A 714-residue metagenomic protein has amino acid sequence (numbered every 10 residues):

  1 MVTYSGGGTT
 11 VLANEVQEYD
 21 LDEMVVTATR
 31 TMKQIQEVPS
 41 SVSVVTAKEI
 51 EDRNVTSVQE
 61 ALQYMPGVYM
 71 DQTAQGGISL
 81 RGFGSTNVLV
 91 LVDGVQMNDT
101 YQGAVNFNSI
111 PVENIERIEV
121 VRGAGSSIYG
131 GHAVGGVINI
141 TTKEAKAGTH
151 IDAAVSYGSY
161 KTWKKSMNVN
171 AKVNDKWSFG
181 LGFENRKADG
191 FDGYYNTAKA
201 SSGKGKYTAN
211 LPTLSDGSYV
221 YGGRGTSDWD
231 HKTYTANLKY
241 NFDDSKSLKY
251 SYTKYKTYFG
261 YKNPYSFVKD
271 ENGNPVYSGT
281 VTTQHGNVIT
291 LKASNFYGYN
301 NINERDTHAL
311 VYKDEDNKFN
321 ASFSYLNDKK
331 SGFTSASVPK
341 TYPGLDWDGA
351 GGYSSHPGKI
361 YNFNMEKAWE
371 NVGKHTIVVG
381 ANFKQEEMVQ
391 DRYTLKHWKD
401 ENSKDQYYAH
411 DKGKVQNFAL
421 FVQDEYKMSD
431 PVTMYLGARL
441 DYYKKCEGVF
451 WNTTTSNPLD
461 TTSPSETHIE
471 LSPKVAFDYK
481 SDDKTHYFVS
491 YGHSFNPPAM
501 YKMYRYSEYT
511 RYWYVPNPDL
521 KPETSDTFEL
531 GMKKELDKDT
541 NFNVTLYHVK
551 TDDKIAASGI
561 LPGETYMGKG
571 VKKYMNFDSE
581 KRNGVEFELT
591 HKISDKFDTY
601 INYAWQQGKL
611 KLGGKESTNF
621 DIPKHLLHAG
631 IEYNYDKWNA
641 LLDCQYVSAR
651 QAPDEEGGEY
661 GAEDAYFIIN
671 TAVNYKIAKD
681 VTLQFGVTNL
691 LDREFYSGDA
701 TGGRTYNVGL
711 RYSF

Functional and structural regions predicted by a protein language model:
Q59-Q96, E116: Extracytoplasmic beta-strand/coil segments of soluble accessory domains associated with Gram-negative outer-membrane
V95-R122: Short acidic/polar hinge/loop motifs at secondary-structure boundaries that mediate gating or recognition
D99-Y101, E113-E116, S127-N139, K143-T197 (+1 more regions): Outer-membrane beta-barrel translocator/receptor signature
Y157-K187, A198-G260, E304-V311, N371: Transmembrane beta-barrel wall of Gram-negative outer-membrane proteins
K239-K256, F296-T455, T462, K480 (+4 more regions): Face-selective signature of the C-terminal outer-membrane beta-barrel domain
A293-T307, V311-E315, H356, A409-N417 (+6 more regions): Outer-membrane beta-barrel signature, preferentially recognizing the C-terminal barrel domain of Gram-negative
E387-K396, D400, K444-N457, S465 (+6 more regions): Surface-exposed extracellular loop regions of Gram-negative outer-membrane beta-barrel proteins, predominantly
K427-S429, M434, Y442, N543-T551 (+5 more regions): Gram-negative outer-membrane beta-barrel transporters
